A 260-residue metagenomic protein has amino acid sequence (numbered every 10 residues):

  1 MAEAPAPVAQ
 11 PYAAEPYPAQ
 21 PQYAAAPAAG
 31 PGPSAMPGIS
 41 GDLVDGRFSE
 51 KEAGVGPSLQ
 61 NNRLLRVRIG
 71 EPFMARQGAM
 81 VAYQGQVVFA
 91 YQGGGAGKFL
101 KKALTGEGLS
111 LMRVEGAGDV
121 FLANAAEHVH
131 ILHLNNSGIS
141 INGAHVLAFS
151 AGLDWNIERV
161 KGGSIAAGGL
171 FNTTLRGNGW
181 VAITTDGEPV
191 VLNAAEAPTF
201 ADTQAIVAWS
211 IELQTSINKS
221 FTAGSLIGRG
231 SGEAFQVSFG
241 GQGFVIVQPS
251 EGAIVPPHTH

Functional and structural regions predicted by a protein language model:
A2-H260: Phosphate/adenylate-binding glycine loop and adjacent helical scaffold
